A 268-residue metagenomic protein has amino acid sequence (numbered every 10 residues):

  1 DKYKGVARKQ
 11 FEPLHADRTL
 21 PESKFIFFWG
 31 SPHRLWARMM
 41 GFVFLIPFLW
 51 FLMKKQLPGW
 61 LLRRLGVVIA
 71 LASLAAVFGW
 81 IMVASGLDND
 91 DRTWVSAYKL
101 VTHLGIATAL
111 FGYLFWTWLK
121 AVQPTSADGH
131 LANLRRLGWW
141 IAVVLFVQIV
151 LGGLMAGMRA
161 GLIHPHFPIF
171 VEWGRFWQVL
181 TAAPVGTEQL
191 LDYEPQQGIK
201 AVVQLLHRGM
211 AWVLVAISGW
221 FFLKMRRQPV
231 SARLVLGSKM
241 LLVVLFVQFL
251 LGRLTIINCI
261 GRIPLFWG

Functional and structural regions predicted by a protein language model:
D1-G268: Polytopic transmembrane helical bundles with strong interfacial aromatic enrichment
